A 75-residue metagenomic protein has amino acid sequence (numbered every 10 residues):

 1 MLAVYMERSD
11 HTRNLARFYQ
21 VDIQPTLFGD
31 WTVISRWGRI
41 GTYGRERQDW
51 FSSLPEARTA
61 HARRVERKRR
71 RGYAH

Functional and structural regions predicted by a protein language model:
M1-T32: Short N-terminal "domain-start" leader segments that mark the transition from disordered tails or signal peptides into
S9, S35, S52-S53: Generic serine detector
V21-R47, A62-R63: Short aromatic-glycine-(Arg/Gly/Cys) micro-motifs in beta-strand/loop hairpins
Y43, F51-R69: A short, charged, amphipathic alpha-helix used as a generic interaction element across diverse proteins
G72-H75: Conserved short beta-strand edge segments in small beta-sheet-based binding/regulatory domains
